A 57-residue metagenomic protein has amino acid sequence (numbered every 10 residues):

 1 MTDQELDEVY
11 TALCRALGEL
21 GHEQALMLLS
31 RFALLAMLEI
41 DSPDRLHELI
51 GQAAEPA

Functional and structural regions predicted by a protein language model:
M1-E8: An acidic intrinsically disordered interaction segment
E8-L35, D41, L46-G51: Amphipathic, hydrophobic secondary-structure cores in small proteins
Q52-A57: A common structural junction motif
